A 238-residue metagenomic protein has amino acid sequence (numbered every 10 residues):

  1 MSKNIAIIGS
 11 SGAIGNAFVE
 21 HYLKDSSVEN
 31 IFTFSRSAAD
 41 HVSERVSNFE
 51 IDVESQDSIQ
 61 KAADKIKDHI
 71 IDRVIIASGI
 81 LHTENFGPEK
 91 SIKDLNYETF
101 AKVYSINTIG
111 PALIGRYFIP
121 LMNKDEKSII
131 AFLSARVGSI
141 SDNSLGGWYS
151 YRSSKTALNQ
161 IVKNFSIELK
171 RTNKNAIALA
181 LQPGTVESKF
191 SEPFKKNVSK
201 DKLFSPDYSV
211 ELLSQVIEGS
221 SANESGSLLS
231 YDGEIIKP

Functional and structural regions predicted by a protein language model:
I8-K24: N-terminal Rossmann NAD(P)H-binding glycine-rich loop of SDR-like oxidoreductase domains
L23-V42: Conserved glycine-rich Rossmann-like NAD(P)H-binding loop of the short-chain dehydrogenase/reductase
D40, S141-D142, N173, Q182-K195: Short beta-loop-alpha junction of Rossmann-like oxidoreductase domains
H41-S58: Rossmann-fold cofactor-recognition segment
I75, A131, A178-L181, S191: Hydrophobic structural elements of the Rossmann-like NAD(P)H-binding subdomain that define the short-chain
I80-E84, P88-I106, K124-T172: Catalytic loop of short-chain dehydrogenase/reductase
G110, I114-F118, M122, I161-V162: Hydrophobic positions on the long internal alpha-helix of Rossmann-like NAD(P)-dependent oxidoreductase domains
A180, S188, E192-P238: C-terminal helical subdomain
